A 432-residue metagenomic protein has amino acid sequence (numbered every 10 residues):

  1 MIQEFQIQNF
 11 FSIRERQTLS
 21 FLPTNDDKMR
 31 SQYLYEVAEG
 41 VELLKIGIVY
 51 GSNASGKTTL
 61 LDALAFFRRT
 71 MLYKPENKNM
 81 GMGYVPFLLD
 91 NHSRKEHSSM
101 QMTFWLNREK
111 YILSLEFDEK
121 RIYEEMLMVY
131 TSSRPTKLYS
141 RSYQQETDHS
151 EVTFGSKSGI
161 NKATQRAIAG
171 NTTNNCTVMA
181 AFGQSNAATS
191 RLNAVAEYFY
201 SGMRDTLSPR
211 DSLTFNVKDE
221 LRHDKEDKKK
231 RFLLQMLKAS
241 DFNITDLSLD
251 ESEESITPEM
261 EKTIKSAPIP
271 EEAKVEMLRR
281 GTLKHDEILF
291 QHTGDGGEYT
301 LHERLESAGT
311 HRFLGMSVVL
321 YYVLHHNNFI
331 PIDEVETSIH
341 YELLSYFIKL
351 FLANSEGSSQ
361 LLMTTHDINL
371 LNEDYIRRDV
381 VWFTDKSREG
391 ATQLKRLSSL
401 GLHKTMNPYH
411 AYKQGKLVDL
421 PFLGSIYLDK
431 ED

Functional and structural regions predicted by a protein language model:
M1-E4, Y346-D432: C-terminal lobe/lid and adjacent interdomain/linker elements of RecA-like ASCE P-loop ATPase modules
I2-F66, D432: Pre-Walker A-like glycine/lysine-rich segment at the N-terminus of P-loop NTPase domains
F10, E334-I339, I368: Conserved Walker B
L34-I48, S52, L61-I122: Conserved P-loop NTP-binding catalytic core
V41-E42, S93-K95, W105-R108, Y321-L324 (+2 more regions): Conserved catalytic network of the ASCE P-loop NTPase/AAA+ motor domain
I46-V49, T263-Y321, F329, V335-I339: Conserved ABC ATPase signature
I112-P258: Electropositive, glycine-dotted interaction segments that contact anionic polymers or phosphate-rich ligands
H340-S345: Short alpha-helix of the ABC ATPase nucleotide-binding domain corresponding to the H-loop/switch region
